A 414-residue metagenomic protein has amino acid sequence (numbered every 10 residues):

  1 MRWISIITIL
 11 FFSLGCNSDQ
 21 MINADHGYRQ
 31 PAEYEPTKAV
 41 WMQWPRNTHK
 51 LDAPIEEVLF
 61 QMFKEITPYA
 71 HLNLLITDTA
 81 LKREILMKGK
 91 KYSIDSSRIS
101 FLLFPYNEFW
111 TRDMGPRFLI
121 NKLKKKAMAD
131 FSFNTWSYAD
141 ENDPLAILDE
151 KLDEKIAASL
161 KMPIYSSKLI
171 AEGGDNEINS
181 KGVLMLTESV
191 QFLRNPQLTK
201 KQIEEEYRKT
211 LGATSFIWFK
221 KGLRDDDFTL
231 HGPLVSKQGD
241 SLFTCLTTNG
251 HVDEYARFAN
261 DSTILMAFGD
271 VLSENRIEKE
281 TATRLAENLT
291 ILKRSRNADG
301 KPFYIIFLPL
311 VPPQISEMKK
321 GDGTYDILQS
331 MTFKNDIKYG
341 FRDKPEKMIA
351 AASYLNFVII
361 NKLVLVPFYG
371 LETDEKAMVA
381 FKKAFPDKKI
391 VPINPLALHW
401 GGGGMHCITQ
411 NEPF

Functional and structural regions predicted by a protein language model:
M1-M21: Bacterial Sec-dependent N-terminal signal peptides
C16-F414: Histidine/cysteine-enriched polar flanking segments
